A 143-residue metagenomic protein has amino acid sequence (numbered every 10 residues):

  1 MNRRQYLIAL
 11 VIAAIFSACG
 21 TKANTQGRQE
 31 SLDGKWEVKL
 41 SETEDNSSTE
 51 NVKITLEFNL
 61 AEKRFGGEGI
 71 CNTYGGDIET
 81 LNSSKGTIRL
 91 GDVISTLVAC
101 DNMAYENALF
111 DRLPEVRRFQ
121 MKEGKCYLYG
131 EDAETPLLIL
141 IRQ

Functional and structural regions predicted by a protein language model:
M1-S17: Sec-dependent bacterial lipoprotein signal peptides
C19-Q143: Lipid interaction determinants
